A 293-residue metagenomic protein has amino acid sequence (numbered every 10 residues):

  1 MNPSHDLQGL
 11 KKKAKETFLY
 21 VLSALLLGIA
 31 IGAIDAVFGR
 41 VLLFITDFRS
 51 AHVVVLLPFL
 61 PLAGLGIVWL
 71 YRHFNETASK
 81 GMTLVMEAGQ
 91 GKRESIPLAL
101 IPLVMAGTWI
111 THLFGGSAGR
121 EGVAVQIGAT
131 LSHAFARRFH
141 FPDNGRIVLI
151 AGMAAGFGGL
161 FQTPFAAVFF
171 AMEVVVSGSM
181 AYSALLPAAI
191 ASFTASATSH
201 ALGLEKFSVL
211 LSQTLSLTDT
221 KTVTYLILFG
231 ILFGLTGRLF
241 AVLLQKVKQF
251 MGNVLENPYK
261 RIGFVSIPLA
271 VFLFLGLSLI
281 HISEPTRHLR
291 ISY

Functional and structural regions predicted by a protein language model:
M1-S283, R287-L289: Alpha-helical transmembrane segments and immediately membrane-proximal extracytoplasmic
S292-Y293: Hydrophobic alpha-helical segments, chiefly the membrane-spanning helices and signal/signal-anchor peptides
